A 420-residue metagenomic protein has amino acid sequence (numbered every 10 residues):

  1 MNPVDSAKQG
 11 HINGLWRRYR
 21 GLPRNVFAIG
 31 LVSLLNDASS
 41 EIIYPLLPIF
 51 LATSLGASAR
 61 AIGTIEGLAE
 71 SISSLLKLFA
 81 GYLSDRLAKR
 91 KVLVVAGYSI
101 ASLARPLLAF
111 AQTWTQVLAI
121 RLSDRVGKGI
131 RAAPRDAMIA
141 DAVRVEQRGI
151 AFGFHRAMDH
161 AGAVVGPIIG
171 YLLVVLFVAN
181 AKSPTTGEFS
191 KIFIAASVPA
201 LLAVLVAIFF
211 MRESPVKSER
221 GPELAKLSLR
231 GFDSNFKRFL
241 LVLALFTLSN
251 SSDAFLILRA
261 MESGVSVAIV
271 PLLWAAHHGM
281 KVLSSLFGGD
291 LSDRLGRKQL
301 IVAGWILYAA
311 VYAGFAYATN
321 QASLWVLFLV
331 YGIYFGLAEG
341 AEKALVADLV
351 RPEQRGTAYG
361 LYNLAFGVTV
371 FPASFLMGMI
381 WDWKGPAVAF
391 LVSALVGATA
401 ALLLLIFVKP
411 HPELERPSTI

Functional and structural regions predicted by a protein language model:
D5-A7, I208-S228, P412-T419: Flexible cytoplasmic inter-helical loops of multi-pass small-molecule transporters
N13-S73, F236-L273: Helix-loop boundary and gating motifs at the non-cytosolic
I49-S54, V165-G187, P372-V388: Transmembrane alpha-helix termini and helix-breaking/packing motifs in multi-pass membrane transporters
L76-A88, V174, S284-G296, W381-D382: Helix-to-loop junctions at the C-terminal end of transmembrane segments in multipass secondary transporters
V92-P106, S197, Q299-G314, A394: Structural signature of the two symmetry-related core transmembrane helices
A109-I120, A316-L327: Helix-loop junctions at membrane interfaces in 12-TM secondary transporters
I120-A161: Cytoplasmic helix-loop-helix junction between adjacent transmembrane helices in 12-TM secondary transporters
V178, S197-S218, A400-V408: C-terminal membrane-cytosol helix-exit motif in multi-pass small-molecule transporters
